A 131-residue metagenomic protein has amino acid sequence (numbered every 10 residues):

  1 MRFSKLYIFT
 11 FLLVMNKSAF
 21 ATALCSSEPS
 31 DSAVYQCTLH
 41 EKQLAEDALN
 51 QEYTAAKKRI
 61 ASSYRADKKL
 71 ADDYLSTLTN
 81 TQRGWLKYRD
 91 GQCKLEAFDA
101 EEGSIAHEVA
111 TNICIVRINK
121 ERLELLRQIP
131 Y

Functional and structural regions predicted by a protein language model:
M1-I8: Bacterial N-terminal signal peptides that target proteins for export
V14-S18: N-terminal signal peptide c-region/cleavage motif recognized by signal peptidases
F20-Y131: N-terminal alpha-helical modules
